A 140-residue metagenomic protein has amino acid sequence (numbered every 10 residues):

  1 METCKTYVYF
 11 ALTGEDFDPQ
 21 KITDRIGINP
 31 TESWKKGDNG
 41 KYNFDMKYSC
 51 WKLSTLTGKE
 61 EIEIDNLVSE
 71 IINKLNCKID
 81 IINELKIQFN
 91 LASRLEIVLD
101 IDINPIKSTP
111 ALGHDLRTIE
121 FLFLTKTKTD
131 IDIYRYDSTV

Functional and structural regions predicted by a protein language model:
M1-I133, S138-V140: Acidic (Asp/Glu-rich) sequence patches and key acidic residues that form negatively charged surfaces used
